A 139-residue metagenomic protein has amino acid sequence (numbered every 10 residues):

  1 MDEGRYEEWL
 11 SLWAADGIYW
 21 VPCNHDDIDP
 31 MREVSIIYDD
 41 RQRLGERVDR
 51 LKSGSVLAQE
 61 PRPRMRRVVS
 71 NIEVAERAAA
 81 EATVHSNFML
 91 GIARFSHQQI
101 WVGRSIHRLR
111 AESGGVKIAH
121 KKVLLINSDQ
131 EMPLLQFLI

Functional and structural regions predicted by a protein language model:
G4, G17, G45, G54 (+3 more regions): Residue-identity detector for glycine
G4-W20: Short, well-ordered alpha-helical segments enriched in acidic and aromatic residues
E8, S55-R62, A93-S96: Short helix-to-loop capping/linker segments positioned immediately adjacent to catalytic or ligand/cofactor-binding
W9, L44, L109: Hydrophobic pocket/interface hotspot
A15-V84: A solvent-exposed, acidic/Ser-Thr-rich amphipathic alpha-helical stretch
R66, E73-I139: A beta-strand edge to alpha-helix "cap/lid" segment located at domain peripheries
